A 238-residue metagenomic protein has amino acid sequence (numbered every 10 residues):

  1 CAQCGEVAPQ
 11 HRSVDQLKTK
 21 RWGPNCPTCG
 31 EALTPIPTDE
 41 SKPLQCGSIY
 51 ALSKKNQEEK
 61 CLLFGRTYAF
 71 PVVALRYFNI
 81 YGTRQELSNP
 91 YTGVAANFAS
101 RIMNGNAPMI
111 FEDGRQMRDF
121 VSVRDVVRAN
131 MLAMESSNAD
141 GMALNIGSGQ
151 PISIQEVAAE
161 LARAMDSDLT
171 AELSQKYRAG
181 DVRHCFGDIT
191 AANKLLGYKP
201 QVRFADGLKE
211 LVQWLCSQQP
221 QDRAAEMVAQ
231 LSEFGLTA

Functional and structural regions predicted by a protein language model:
C1-C29, P220-A238: Intrinsically disordered, low-complexity acidic/proline-/asparagine-rich linker or regulatory tail/stalk regions
C4, A8-L17, N25-T34, I49-A51 (+4 more regions): NAD(P)-dependent short-chain dehydrogenase/reductase
E31-A32, M103-A238: C-terminal substrate-binding subdomain of Rossmann-fold SDR/epimerase-dehydratase oxidoreductases
T38: P-loop NTPase nucleotide-binding/switch module
S41-Q45: A recurrent flexible, glycine/aromatic-enriched loop bordering the glycosyltransferase active site that acts as
E58, L62, F234-T237: Short amphipathic alpha-helical "recognition" segments used for binding
